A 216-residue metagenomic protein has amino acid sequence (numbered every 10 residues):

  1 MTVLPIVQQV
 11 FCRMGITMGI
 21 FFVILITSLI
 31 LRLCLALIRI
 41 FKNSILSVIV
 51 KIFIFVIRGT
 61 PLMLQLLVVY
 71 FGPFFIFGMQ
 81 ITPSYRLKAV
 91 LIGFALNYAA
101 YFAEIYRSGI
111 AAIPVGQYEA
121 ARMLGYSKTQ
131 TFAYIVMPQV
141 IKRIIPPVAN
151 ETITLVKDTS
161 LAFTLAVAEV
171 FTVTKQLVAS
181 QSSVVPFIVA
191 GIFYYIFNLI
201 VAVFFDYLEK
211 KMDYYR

Functional and structural regions predicted by a protein language model:
M1-R216: Transmembrane alpha-helices and adjacent helix-loop boundaries
